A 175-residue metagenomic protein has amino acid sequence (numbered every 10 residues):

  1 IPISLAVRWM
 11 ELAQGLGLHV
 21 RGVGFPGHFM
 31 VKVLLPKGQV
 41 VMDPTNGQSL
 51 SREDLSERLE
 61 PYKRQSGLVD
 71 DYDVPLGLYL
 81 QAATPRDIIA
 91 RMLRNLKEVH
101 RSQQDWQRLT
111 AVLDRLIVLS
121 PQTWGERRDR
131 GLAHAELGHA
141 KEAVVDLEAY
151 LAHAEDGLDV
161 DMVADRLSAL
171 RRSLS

Functional and structural regions predicted by a protein language model:
I1-S175: A structural boundary/capping signal
